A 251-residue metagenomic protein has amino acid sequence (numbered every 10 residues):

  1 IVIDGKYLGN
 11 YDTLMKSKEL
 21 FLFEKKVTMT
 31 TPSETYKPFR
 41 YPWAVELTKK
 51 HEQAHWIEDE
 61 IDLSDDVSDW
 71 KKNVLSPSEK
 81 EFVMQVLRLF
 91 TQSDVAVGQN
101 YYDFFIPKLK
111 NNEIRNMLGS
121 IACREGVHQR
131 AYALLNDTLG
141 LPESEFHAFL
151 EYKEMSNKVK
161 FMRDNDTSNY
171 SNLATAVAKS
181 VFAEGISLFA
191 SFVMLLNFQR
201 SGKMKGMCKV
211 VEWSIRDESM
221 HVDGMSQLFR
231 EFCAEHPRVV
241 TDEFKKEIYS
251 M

Functional and structural regions predicted by a protein language model:
I1: Short aromatic-centered micro-motifs
D4-F23: Non-catalytic, surface beta->alpha helical segment in thiol-disulfide oxidoreductase systems
E24-M251: Non-heme di-metal
